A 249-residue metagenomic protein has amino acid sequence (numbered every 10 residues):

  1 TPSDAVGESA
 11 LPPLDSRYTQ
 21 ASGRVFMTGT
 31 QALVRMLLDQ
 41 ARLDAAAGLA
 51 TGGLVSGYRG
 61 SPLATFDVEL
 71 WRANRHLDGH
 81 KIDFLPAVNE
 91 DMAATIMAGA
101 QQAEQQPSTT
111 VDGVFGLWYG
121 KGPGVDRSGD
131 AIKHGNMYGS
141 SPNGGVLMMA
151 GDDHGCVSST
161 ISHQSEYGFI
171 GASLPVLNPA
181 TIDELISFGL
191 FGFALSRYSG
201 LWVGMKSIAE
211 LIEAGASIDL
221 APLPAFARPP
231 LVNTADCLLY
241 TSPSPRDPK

Functional and structural regions predicted by a protein language model:
T1-I182, I208-L211, P224-A225: Thiamine diphosphate
Y138-S141, Y198, S244: Alpha-helix C-cap/termination motif
G171-V176, W202-G204, A235-D236: A short, terminal or domain-edge coil/loop segment
A172-P175, G189, A216-L220: Extended, well-folded catalytic/binding cores that form a central cleft or groove in large enzyme and scaffold domains
I182-A216: Internal alpha/beta core interface subdomains
K206-L239: Terminal amphipathic helices with adjacent charged low-complexity linkers/tails
Y240-K249: Single conserved hydrophobic/aromatic residue that forms the stacking wall/gate of nucleotide- or nucleobase-binding
